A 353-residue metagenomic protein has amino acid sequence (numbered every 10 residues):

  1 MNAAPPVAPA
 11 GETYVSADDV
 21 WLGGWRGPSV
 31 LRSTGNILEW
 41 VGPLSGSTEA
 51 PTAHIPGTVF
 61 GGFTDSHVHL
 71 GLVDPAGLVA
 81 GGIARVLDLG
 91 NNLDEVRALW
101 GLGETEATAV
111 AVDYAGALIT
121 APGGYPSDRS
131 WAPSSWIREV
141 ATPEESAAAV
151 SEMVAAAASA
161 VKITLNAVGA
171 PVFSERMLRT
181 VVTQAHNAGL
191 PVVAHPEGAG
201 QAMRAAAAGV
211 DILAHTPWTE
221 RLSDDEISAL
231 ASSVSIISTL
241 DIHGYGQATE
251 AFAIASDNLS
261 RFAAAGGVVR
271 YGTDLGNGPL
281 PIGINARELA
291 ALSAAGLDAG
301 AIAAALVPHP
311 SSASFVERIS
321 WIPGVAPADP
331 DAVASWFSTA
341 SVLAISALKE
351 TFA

Functional and structural regions predicted by a protein language model:
N2-A17, G42-A80, A84: Replace "His-x-His-based motif
G24-S33: A conserved glycine-rich beta-strand in the N-terminal activation segment of trypsin-fold
F60-V68, V86-D88, V112-G116, V161-I163 (+4 more regions): Hydrophobic faces of well-ordered beta-strands that scaffold small-molecule active sites in alpha/beta enzyme cores
H69, N91-N92, A117-I119, N166-V168 (+4 more regions): Active-site beta-loop-alpha junctions enriched in small/polar residues
A76-N166, A170-Q184, A188, I237-T239: Divalent-metal coordination cores built from histidine and acidic residues
G82-A84, A157, A206-L213, A231-I236 (+2 more regions): Glycine-enriched alpha-helix->loop->beta-strand junction motifs that scaffold or abut catalytic
L102-A107, V154-A155, D225-S233, S260-G266: Acidic (Asp/Glu)-rich catalytic clusters
A253-F337, A344-A353: His/Asp/Glu-enriched, well-ordered alpha-helical/loop segment that forms or immediately abuts the divalent-metal
